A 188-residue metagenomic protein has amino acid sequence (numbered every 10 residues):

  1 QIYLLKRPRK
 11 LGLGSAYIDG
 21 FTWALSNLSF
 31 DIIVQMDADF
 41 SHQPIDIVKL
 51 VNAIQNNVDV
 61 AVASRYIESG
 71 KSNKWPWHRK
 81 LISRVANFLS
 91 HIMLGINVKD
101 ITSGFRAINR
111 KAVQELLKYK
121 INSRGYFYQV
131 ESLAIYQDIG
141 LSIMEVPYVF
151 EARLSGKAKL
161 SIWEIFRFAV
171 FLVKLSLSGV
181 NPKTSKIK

Functional and structural regions predicted by a protein language model:
Y3-A24, F30, P44-Y126, R153-F168: Acceptor/aglycone-binding surface of glycosyltransferases and processive sugar-polymer synthases
F30-D39: Short beta-strand-to-loop acidic/aromatic patch adjacent to the donor-nucleotide binding site
Q35, A61-S64, V146-Y148: Short glycine/serine/threonine-enriched helix-capping/active-site loop that flanks the nucleotide-sugar donor pocket
D37, N57, G140: Conserved functional loop/turn residues at catalytic and ligand-binding sites
I45, K111, R167-K188: Terminal low-complexity segments of carbohydrate-biosynthetic enzymes
L50, S132, L172: Aromatic/hydrophobic pocket-lining residues that form π-stacking "cages" and hydrophobic walls in ligand
I96, K120-R124, L133-F150: Catalytic donor-sugar/metal-binding loop of nucleotide-sugar-dependent glycosyltransferases
Q129: Catalytic "switch" loops of ABC-type ATPases
